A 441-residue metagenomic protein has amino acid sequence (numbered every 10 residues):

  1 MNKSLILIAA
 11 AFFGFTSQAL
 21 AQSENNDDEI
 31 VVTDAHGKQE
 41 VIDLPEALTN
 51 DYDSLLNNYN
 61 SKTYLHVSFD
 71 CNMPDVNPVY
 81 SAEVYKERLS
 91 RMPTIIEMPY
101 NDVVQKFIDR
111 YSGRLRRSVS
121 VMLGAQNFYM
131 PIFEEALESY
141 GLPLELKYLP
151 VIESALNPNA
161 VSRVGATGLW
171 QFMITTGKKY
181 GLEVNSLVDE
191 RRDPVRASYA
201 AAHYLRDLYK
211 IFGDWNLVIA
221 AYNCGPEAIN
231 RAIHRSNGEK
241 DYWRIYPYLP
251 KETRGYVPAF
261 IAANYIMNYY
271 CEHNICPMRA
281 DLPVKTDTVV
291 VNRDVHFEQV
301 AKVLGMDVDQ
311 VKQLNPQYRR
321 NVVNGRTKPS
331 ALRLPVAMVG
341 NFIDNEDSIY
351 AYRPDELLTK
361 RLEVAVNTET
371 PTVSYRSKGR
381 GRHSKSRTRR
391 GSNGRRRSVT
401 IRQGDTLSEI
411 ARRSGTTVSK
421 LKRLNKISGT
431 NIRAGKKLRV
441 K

Functional and structural regions predicted by a protein language model:
M1-N26: Bacterial Sec-dependent N-terminal signal peptides
Q18-Y140: An acidic, Gly/Ser/Thr/Pro-rich helix-cap/linker signature
F107-V121, A155-R163, Q171-G213, I233-P247 (+1 more regions): Substrate-binding clefts and substrate-entry loops adjacent to catalytic sites of polymer-processing enzymes acting on
L115, V119-M130, S139-L142, S162-W170 (+9 more regions): Solvent-exposed, acidic/flexible segments
L142-N159, V218-G225, N264, K312-N315 (+2 more regions): Short, functionally critical alpha-helical segments immediately adjacent to catalytic or ligand/cofactor-binding
L205-A232, V311: Catalytic and binding regions of secreted/periplasmic enzymes and modules that target cell-wall glycans
L249, N315-A351, R397-T400, T416-K441: Extracellular LysM carbohydrate-binding repeats and other cell-envelope/extracellular binding modules
M278-G305, R376-S419, R423, S428-R439: Primarily a LysM-type cell-wall glycan-binding module
